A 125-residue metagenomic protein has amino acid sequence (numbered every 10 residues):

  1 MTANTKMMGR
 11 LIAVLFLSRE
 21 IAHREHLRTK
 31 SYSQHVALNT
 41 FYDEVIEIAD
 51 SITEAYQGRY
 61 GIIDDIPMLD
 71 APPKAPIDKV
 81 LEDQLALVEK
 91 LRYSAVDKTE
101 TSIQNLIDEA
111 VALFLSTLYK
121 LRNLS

Functional and structural regions predicted by a protein language model:
M1, L124-S125: Short intrinsically disordered terminal tails
T2-A13, Y32-N39, A71-D78, T101 (+1 more regions): Short, solvent-exposed segments of well-ordered alpha helices
G9, A13-F16, E20, N39 (+3 more regions): Generic structural signal for well-ordered, non-transmembrane alpha-helical segments in soluble/cytosolic regions
L17-T40, A95-E100: Helix-loop segments that flank and shape redox-cofactor active sites
K30, P67-M68: Short interaction-hotspot residues at assembly and binding interfaces
H35-D64: Conserved alpha-helical segments that form or flank metal/cofactor-binding pockets of metalloenzymes
M68-R122: Acidic/histidine-rich alpha-helical segments that form the ligand environment of transition-metal centers
